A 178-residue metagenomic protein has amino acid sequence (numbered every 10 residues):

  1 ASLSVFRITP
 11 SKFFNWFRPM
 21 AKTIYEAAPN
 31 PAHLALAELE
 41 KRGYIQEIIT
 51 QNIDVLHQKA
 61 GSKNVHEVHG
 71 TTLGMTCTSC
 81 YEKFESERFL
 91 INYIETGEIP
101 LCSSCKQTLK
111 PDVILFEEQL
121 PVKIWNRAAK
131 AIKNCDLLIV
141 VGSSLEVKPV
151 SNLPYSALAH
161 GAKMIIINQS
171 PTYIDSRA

Functional and structural regions predicted by a protein language model:
A1-A178: Conserved catalytic core of sirtuin-type NAD+-dependent deacylases
